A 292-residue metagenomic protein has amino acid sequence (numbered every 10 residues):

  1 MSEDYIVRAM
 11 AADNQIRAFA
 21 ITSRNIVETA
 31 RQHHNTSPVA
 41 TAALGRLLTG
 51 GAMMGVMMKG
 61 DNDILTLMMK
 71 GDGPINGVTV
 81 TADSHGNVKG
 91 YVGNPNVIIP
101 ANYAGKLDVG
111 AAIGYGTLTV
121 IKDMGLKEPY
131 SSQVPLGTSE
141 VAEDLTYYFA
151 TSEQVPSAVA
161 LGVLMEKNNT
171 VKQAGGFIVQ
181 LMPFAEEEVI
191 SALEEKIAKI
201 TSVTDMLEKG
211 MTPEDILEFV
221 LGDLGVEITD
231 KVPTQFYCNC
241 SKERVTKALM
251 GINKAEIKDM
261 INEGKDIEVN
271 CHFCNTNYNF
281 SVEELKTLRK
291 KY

Functional and structural regions predicted by a protein language model:
M1-D230: Interaction interfaces in information-processing and related assembly proteins
A198-Y292: Cys/His-clustered metal-coordination modules, chiefly Zn-binding fingers
